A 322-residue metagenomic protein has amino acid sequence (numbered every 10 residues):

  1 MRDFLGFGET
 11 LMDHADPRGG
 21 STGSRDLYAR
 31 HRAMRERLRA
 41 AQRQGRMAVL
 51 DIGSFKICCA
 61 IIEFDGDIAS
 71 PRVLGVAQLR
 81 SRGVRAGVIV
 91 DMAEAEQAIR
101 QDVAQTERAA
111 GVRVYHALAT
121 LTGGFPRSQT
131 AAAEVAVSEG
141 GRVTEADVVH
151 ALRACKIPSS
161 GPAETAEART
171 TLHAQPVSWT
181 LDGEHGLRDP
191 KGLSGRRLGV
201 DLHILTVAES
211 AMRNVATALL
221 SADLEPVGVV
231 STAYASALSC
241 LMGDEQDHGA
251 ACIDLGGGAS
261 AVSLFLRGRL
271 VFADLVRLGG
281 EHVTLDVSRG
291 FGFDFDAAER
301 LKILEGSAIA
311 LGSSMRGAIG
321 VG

Functional and structural regions predicted by a protein language model:
M1-F55, A60-A250, L270, D294-F295 (+1 more regions): Nucleotide/phosphate-binding catalytic cleft detector across ATP-hydrolyzing and phosphate-transferring enzymes
L202, H248-S288: Glycine-rich phosphate-binding loop of actin/hexokinase-like ATP-binding domains
V283-E299: Catalytic P-loop NTP-binding/switch module of NTPases
